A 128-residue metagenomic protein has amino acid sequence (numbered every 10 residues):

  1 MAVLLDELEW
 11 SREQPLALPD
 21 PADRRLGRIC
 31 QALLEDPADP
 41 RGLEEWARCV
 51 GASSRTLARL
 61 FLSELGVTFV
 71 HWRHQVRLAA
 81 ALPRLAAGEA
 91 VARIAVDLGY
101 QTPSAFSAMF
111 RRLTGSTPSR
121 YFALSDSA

Functional and structural regions predicted by a protein language model:
M1-V50, S63-H71, Q75: Short, Lys/Arg-enriched, Trp-marked, Pro/Gly-tolerant hinge/linker segments that flank
R28, T56, A90: Short Gly/charged-rich anion-binding patches and loops
P40, E44, S63-P103, A123-A128: Terminal helix-turn-helix DNA-binding modules in bacterial transcription factors
C49-T56, G99-A105: Short, basic interhelical loop/turn and adjoining N-cap of the next helix at nucleic-acid- or acidic-partner-contacting
L57, F61, A105-F106, F110: Short hydrophobic/aromatic patch on the recognition helix
T114: Regulatory input/activation interfaces that engage signals or partners
